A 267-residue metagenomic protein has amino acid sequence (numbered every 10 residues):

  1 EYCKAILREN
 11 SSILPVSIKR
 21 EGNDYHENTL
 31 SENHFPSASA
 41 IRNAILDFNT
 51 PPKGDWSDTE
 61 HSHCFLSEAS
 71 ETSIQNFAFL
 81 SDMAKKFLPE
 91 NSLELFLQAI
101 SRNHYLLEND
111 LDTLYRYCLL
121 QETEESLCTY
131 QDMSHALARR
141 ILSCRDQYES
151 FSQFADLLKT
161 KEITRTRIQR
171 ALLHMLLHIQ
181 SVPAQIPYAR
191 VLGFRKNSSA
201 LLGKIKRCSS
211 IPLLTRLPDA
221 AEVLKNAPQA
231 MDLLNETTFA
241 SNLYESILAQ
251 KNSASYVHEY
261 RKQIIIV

Functional and structural regions predicted by a protein language model:
E1-V267: Active-site cores that bind ATP or allylic diphosphates and position pyrophosphate for catalysis
